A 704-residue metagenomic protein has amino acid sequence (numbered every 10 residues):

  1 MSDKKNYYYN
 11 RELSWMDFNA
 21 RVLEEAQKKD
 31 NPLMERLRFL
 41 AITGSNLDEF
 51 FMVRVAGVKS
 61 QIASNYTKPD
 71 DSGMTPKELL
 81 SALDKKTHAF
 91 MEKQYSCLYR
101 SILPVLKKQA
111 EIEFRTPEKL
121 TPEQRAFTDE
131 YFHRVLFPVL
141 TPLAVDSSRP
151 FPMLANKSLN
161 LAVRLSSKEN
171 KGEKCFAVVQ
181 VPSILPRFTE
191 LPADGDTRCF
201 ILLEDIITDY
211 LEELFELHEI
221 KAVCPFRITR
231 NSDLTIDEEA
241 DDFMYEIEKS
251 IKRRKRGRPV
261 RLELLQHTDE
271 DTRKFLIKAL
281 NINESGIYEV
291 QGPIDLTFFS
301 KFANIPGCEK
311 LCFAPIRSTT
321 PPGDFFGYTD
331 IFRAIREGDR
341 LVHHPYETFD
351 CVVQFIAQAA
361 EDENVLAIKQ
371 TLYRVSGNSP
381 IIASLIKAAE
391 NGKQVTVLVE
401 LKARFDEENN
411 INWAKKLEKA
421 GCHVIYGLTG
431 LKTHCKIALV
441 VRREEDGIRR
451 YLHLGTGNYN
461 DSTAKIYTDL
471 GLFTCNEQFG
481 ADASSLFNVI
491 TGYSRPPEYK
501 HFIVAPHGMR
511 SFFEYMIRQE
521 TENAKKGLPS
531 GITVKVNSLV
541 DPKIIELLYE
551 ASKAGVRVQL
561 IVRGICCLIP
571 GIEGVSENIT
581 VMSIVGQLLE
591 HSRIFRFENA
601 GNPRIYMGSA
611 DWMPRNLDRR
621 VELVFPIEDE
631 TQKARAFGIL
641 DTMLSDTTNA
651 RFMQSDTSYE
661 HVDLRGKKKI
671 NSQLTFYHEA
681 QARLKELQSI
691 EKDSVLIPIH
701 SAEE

Functional and structural regions predicted by a protein language model:
M1-I532, E550-A554, C566-E704: N-terminal localization/anchoring segments of enzymes in phospholipid and broader phosphate metabolism
P542-I545, Y549: Glycine/threonine-rich ATP-lid/beta-loop region of ATP-binding domains
R557-I561: Hydrophobic alpha/beta core scaffold segments
